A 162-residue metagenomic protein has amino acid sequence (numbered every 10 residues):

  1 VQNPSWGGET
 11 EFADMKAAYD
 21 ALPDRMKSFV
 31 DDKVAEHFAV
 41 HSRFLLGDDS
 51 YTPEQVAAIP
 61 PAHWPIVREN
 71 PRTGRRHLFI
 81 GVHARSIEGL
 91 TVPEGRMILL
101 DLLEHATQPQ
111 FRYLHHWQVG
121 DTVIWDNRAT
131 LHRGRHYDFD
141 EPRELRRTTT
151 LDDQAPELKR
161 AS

Functional and structural regions predicted by a protein language model:
V1-T122, N127-S162: Non-heme Fe(II) oxygenase catalytic core, chiefly the N-lobe of the double-stranded beta-helix
